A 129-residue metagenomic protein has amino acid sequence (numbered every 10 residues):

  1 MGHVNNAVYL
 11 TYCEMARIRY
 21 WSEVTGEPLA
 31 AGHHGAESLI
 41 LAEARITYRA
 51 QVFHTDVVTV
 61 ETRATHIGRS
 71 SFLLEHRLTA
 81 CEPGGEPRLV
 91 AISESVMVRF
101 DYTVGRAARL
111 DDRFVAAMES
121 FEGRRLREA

Functional and structural regions predicted by a protein language model:
M1-L41, D101-A129: Hot-dog-fold acyl-thioester-processing enzymes
M1-N5, I18-W21, F53-H66: Charged, low-complexity, helix/coiled-coil-prone segments
L41-E43, L73: Short coil/loop residues immediately preceding or within conserved phosphate-binding loops of NTP-utilizing enzyme
Y48-V57, A64-A129: HotDog/MaoC-like acyl-thioester-processing domains
